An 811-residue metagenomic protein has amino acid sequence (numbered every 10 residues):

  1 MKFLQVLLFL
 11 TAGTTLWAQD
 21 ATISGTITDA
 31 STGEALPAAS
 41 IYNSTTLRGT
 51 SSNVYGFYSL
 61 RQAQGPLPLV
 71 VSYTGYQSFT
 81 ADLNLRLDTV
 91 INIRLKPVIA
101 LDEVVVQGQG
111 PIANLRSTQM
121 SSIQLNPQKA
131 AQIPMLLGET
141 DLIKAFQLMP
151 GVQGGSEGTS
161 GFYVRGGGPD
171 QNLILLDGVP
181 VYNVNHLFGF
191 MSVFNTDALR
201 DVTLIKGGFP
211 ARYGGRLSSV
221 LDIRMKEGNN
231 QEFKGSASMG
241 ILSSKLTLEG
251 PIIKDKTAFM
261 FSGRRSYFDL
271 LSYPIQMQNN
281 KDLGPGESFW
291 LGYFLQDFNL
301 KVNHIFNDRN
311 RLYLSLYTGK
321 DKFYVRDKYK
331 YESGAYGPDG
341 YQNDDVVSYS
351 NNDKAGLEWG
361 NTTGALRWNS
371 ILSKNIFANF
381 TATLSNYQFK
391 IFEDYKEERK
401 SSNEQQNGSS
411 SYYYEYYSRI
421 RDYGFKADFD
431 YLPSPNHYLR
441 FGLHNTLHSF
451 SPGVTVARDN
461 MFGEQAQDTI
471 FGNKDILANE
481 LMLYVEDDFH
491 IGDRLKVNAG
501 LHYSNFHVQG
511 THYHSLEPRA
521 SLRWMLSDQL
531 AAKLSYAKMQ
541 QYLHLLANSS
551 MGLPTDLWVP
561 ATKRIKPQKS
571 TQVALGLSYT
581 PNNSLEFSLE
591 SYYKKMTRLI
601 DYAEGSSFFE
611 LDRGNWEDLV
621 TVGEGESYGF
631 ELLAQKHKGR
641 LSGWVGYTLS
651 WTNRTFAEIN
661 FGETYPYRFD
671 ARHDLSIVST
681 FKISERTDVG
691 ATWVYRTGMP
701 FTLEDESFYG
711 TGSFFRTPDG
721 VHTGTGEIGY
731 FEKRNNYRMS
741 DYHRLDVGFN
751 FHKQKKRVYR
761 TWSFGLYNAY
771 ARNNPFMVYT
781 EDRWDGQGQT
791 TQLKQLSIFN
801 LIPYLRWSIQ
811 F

Functional and structural regions predicted by a protein language model:
T26-T32, A39-S44, P68, S72-Y76 (+6 more regions): Short, acidic, small-residue-rich periplasmic hinge/interaction motif at the N-terminus of Gram-negative outer-membrane
Y58-R61, Q132-P134, V179-I205: Short acidic/polar hinge/loop motifs at secondary-structure boundaries that mediate gating or recognition
I93, L148-M149, V193-E232, K245: A beta-strand signature from Gram-negative outer-membrane beta-barrel systems, especially the internal plug domain
L242-S266, N279-R326, G356-F380, P433-S434 (+1 more regions): Transmembrane beta-barrel wall of Gram-negative outer-membrane proteins
L270, R686, V694-T725, S740-D746 (+1 more regions): C-terminal beta-signal and adjacent terminal beta-strands/loops of Gram-negative outer-membrane beta-barrel proteins
Q388, V454-A457, F462, D528-V573 (+3 more regions): Surface-exposed extracellular loop regions of Gram-negative outer-membrane beta-barrel proteins, predominantly
S418, D422-K426, F471-I476, M482 (+4 more regions): Outer membrane beta-barrel strand-and-loop segments of large Gram-negative receptors, especially TonB-dependent
Y593-K595, D618-L703: Gram-negative outer-membrane beta-barrel transporters
